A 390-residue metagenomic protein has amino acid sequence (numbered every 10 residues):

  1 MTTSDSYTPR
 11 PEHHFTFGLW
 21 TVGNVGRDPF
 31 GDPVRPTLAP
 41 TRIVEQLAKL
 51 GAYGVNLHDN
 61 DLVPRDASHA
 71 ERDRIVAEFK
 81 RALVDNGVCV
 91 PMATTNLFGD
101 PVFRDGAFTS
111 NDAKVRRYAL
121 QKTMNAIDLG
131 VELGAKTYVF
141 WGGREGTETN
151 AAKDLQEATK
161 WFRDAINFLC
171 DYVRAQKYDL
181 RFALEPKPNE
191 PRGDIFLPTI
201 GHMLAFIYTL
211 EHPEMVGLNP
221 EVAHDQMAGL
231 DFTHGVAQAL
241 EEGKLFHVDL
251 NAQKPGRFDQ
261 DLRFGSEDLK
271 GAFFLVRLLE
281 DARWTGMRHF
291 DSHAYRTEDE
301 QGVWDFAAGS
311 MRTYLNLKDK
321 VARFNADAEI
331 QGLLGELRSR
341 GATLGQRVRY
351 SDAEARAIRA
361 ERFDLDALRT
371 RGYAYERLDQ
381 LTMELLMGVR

Functional and structural regions predicted by a protein language model:
M1-S4, R104-G106: Short, charged low-complexity linear motifs
T2-Y53, P64-R65, R74-A77, V84 (+4 more regions): Histidine-acidic metal/acid-base catalytic patches
E12, T21-G23, K49-K160: Structural motif corresponding to the early beta-alpha repeats
R116, L120-K122, K187, N219 (+2 more regions): Functionally constrained cores in energy, signaling, and assembly domains
G142-R144, F182-P188: Short, structured patches in soluble enzyme cores that scaffold and shape functional sites
